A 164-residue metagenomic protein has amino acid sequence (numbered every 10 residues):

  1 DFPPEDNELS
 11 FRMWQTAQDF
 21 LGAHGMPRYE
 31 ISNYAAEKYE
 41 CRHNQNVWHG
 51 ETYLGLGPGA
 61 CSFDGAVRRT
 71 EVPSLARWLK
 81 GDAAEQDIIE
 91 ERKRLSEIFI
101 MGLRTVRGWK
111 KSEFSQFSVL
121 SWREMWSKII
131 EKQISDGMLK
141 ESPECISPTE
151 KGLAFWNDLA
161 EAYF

Functional and structural regions predicted by a protein language model:
D1-L120: C-terminal scaffold of the Radical SAM
I31, M125, P143-E144: Residue-level detector of family-conserved "landmark" positions at structurally sensitive sites
E40-N44, D136, A154: Short secondary-structure transition/capping segments
V119-I134: Short amphipathic alpha-helical interaction segments
I134-E144: A short, conserved structural fragment
C145-T149: Minor-groove-contacting beta-hairpin "wing" of winged helix-turn-helix DNA-binding domains
K151-F164: Short, amphipathic alpha-helical interaction segments positioned at domain boundaries
